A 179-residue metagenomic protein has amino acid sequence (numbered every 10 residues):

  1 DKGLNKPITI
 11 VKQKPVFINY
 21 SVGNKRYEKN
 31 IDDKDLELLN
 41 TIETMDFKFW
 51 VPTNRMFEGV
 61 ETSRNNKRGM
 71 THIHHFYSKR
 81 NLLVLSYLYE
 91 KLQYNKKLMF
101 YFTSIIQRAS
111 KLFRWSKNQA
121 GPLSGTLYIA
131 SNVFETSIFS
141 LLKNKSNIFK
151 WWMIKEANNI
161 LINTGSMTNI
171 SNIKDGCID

Functional and structural regions predicted by a protein language model:
D1-G176: Nucleic-acid modification enzymes, centered on SAM-dependent nucleic-acid methyltransferases
D179: Metal-dependent catalytic core segments for phosphate chemistry
